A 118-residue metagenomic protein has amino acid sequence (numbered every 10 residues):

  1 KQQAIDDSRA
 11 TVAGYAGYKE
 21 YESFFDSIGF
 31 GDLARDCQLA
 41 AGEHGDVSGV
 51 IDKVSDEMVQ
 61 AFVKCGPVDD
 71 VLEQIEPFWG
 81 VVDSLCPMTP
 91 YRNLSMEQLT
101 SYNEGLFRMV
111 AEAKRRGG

Functional and structural regions predicted by a protein language model:
K1-P77, K114-G117: An alpha-helical appendage that flanks or caps ligand/catalytic pockets
A16-K19, W79, R92, N103: Compositionally biased, intrinsically disordered low-complexity regions enriched in proline and serine
Q60, D83-T89: Hydrophobic faces of well-ordered beta-strands that scaffold small-molecule active sites in alpha/beta enzyme cores
C65, I75, P87-T100: Short, flexible active-site recognition loops that position polar ligands and cofactors
I75-G80, F107: Acidic (Asp/Glu)-rich catalytic clusters
V81-L85, R115-G118: Short, well-ordered coil/turn segments that N-cap beta-strands
L94-G117: C-terminal helical cap(s) of enzyme catalytic domains, especially alpha/beta-barrels
